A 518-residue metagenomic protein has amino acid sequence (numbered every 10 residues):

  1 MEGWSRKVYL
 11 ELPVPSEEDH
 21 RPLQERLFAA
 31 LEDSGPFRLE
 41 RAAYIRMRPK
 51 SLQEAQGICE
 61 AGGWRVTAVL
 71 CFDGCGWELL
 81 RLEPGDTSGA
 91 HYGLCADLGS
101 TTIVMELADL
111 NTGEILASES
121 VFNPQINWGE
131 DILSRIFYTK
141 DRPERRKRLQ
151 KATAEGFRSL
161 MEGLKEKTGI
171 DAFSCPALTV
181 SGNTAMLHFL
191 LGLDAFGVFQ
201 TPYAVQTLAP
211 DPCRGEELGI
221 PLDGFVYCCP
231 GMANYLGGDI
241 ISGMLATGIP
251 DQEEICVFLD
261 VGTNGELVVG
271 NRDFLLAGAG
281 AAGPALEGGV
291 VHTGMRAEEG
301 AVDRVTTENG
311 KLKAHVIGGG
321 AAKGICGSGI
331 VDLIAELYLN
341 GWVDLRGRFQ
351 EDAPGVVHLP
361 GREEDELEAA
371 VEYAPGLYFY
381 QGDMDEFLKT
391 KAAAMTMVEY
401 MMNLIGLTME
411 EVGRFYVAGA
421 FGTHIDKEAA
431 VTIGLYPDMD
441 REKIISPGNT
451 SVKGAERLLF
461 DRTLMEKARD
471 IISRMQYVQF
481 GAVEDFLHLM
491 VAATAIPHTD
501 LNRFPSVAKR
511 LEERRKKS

Functional and structural regions predicted by a protein language model:
M1-C95, S100, T112, R145-A154 (+7 more regions): Nucleotide/phosphate-binding catalytic cleft detector across ATP-hydrolyzing and phosphate-transferring enzymes
G99-S100, M105-L133, F196-P210, S242-L245 (+2 more regions): Glycine-rich phosphate-binding loop of actin/hexokinase-like ATP-binding domains
P124-K167, V290, V302-T306, E386-K389 (+1 more regions): N-terminal phosphate-binding loop and adjacent alpha-helix
S174-T184, V261-T263, Q350-V357, E411-F421 (+1 more regions): A glycine-rich phosphate-binding loop feature that marks nucleotide/adenosyl-phosphate handling sites
G182-G197, L407-E410, G419-M439, F480-L489 (+1 more regions): Short glycine/threonine-rich loop-to-helix capping motif typified by GTGT followed within a few residues by an Asp-Pro
P230-A246, L388-A392, I444-G481: Glycine-rich phosphate-binding/hydrolytic loop that grips phosphoryl groups
N271-D273, V290, L407-I472: Catalytic phosphate/nucleotide-handling subdomain of diverse soluble enzymes
Y338-I405: A contiguous, well-structured pocket-lining segment that forms one wall/lid of small-molecule binding clefts in soluble
